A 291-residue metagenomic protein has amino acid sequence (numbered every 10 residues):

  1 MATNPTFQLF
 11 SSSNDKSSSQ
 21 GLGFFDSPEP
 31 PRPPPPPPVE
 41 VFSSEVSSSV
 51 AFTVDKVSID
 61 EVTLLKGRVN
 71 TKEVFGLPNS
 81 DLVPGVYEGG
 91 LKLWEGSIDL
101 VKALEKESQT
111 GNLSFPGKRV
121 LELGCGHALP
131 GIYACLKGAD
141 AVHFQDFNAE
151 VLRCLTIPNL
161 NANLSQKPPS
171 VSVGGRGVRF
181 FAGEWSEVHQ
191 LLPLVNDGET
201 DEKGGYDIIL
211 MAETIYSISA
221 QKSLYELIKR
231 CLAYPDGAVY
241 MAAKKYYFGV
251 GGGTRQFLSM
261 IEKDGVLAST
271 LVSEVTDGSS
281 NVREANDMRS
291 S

Functional and structural regions predicted by a protein language model:
M1-S291: S-adenosylmethionine-dependent methyltransferases
